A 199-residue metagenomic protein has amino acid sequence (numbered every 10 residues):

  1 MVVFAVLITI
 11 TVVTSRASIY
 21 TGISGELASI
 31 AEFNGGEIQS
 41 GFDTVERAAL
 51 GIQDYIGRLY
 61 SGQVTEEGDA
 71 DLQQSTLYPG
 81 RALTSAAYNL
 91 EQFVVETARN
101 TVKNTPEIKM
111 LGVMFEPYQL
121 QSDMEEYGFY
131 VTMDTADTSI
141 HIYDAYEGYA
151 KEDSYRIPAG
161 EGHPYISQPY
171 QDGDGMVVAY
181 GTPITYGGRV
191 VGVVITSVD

Functional and structural regions predicted by a protein language model:
V3-Y88: Juxtamembrane extracytoplasmic/periplasmic/luminal helical "stalk" adjacent to the first N-terminal
A28, E46, V95-R99, E152-Y155 (+1 more regions): Extracytoplasmic/secreted envelope proteins and their assembly/folding machinery, especially bacterial periplasmic
Q39, G148-E152, G181, S197: Amphipathic alpha-helical bundle/coiled-coil segments
Q39, G57, A98-P106: Short regulatory alpha-helical segment in sensory/regulatory domains of signaling proteins that mediates
R81-Y88, T101-H163, Q168-G175: Extracellular/periplasmic ligand-sensing ectodomains of membrane signal-transduction proteins
V94-K103, V193, S197-D199: Solvent-exposed, extracytoplasmic
D174-D199: Conserved beta-strands of PAS-like sensory domains
